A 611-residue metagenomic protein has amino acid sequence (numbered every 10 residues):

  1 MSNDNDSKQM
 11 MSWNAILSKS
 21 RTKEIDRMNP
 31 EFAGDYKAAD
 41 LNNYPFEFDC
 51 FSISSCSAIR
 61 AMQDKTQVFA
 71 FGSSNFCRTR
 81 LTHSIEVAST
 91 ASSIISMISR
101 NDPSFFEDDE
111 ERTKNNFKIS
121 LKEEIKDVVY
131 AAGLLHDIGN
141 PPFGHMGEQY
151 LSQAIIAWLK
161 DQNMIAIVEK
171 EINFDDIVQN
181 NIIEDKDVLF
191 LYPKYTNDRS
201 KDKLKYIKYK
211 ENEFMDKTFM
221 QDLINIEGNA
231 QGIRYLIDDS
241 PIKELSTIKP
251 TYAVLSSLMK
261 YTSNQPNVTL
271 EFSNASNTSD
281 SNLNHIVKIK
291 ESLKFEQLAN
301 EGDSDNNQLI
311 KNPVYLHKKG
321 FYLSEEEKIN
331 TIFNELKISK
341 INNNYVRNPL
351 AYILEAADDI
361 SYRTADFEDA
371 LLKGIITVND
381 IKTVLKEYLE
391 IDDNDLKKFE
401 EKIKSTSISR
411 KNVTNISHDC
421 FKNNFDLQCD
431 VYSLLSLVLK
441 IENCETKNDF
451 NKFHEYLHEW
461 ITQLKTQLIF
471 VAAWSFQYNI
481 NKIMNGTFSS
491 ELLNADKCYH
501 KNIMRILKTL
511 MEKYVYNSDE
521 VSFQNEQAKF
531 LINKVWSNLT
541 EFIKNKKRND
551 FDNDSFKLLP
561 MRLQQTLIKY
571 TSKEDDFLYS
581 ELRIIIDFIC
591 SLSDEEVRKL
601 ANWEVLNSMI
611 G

Functional and structural regions predicted by a protein language model:
M1-D127, Q153, W158-A230, R234-G611: Histidine-centered, transition-metal-coordinating active-site segments
C77, N140-P141: Short strand->helix junction
Y130-A132: Hydrophobic alpha-helical hairpins/lids featuring a short glycine-rich hinge
L135, G139-N140, S361: Short active-site segment of divalent metal-dependent hydrolases/proteases that encodes the spacing between
F143-G147, L151, A365: Active-site-flanking alpha-helical
